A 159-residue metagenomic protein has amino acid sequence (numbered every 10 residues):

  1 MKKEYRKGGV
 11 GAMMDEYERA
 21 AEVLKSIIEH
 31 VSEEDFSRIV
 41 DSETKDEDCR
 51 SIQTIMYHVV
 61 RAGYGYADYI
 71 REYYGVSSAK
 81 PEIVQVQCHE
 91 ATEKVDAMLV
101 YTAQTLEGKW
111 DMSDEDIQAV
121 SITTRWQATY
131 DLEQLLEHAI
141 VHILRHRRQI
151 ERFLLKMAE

Functional and structural regions predicted by a protein language model:
M1-D15, V60-W126, L155-E159: Short, helix-capping/interhelical loops that line the mouth of catalytic, cofactor-, or ligand-binding pockets
V10-M14, A21-S26, H30-S37, S42 (+4 more regions): Small-residue-biased structural context
S37-E82, S121-E159: Short, contiguous alpha-helical
